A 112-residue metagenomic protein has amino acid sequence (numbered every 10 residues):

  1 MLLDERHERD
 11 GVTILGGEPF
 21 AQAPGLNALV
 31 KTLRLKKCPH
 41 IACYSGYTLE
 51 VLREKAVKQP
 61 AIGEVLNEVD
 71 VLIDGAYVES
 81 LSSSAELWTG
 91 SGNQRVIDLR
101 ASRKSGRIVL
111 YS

Functional and structural regions predicted by a protein language model:
M1-V65: Conserved Radical SAM active-site core
H7, K37, G46-S112: Auxiliary Fe-S-binding modules of radical SAM enzymes
